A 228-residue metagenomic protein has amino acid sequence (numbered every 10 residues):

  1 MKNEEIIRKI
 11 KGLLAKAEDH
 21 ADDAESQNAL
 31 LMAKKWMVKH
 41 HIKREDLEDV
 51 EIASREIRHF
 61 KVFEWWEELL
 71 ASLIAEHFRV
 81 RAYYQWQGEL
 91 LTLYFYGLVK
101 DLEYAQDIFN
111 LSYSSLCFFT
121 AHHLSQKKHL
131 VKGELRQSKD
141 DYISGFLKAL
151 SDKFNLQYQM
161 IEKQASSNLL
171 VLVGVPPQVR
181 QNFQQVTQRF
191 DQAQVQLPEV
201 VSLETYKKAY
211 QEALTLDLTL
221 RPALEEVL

Functional and structural regions predicted by a protein language model:
M1-R55: Long alpha-helical, hydrophobic tracts
K2-E4, D46-L228: Extended, helix-rich structural scaffolds rather than catalytic motifs
